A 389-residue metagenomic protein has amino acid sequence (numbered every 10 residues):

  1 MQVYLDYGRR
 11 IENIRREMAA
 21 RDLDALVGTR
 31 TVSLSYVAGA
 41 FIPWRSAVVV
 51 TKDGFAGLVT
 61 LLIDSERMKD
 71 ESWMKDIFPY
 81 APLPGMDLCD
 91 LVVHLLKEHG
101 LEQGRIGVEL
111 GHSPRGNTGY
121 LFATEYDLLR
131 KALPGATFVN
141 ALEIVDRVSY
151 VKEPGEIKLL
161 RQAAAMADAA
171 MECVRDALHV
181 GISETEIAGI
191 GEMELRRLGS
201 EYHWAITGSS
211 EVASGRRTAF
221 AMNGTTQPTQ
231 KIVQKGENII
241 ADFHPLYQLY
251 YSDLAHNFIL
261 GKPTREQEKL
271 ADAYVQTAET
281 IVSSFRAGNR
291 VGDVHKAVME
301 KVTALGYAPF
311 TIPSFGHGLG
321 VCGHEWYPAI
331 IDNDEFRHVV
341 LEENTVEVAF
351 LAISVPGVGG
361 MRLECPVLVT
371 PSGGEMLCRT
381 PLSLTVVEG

Functional and structural regions predicted by a protein language model:
M1-G389: Active-site neighborhoods and metal-handling regions in enzymes and metal-associated proteins
